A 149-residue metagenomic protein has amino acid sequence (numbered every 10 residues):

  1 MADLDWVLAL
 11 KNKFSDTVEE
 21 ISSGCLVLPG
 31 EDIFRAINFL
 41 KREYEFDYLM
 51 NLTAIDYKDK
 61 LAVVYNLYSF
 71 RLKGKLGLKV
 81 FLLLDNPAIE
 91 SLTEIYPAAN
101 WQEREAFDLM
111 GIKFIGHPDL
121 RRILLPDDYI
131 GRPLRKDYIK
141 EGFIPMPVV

Functional and structural regions predicted by a protein language model:
M1-V149: Terminal low-complexity/charged segments
